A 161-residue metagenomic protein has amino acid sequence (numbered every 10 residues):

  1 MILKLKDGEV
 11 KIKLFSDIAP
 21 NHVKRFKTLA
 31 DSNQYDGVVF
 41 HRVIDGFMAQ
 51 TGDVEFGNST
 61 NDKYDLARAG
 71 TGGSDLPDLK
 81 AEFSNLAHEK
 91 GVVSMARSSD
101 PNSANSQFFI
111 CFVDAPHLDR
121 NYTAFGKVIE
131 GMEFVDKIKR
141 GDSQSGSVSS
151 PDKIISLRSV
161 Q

Functional and structural regions predicted by a protein language model:
M1-Q161: Cyclophilin-like peptidyl-prolyl cis-trans isomerases
